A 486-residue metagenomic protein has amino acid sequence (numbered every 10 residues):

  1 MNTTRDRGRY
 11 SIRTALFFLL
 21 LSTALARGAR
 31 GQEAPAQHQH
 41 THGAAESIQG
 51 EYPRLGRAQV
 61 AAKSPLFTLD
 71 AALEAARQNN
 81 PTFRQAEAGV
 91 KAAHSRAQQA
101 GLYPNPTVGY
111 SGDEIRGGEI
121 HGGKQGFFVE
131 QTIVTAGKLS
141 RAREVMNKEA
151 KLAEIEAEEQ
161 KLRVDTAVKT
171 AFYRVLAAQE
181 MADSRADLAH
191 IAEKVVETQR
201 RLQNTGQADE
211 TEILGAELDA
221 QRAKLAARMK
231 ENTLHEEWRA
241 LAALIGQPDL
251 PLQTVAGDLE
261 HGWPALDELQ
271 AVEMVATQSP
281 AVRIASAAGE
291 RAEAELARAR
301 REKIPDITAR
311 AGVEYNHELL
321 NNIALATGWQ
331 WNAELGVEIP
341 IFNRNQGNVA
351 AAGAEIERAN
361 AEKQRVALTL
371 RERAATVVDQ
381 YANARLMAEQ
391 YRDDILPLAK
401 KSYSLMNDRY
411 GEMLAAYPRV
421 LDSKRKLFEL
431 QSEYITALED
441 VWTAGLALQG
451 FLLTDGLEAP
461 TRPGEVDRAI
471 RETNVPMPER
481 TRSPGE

Functional and structural regions predicted by a protein language model:
N2-R13, F17-L20, R30-Q49, E433-E486: Acidic, low-complexity, intrinsically disordered peripheral segments
N2-R7, F67, A157-M274, V377-Q380 (+3 more regions): Periplasmic alpha-helical coiled-coil/stalk elements that build and connect Gram-negative outer-membrane
A26-E33, A58: Boundary at the C-terminal end of the N-terminal hydrophobic targeting segment
G43, I48, R54-L66, G109-E144 (+4 more regions): Small/polar, glycine/serine/threonine/aspartate-rich low-complexity segments that form flexible
A72-R77, A208, E212-I213, E217 (+2 more regions): Amphipathic alpha-helical coiled-coil scaffold segments and their short linker/junction regions
E74-R84, K91-N105, E119, F127-V145 (+7 more regions): A glycine-/polar-enriched beta->alpha junction
Q85-A97, Q160, V164-R185, K194-R201 (+4 more regions): Amphipathic alpha-helical coiled-coil segments
